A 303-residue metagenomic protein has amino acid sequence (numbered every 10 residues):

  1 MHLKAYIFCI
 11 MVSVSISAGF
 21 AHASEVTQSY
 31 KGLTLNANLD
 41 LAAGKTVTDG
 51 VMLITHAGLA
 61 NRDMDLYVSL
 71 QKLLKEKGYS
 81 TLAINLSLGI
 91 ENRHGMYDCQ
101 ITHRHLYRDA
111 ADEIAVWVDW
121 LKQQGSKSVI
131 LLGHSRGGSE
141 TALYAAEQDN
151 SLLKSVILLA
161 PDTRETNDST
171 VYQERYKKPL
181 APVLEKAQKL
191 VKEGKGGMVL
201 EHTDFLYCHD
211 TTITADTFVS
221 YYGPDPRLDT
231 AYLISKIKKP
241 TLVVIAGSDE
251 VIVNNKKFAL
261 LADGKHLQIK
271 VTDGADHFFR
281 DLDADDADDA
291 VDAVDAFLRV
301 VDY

Functional and structural regions predicted by a protein language model:
A21-G44: N-terminal cap/lid segment of alpha/beta-hydrolase-fold proteins
K45-G89: Short, surface-exposed "cap/lid" segments of acyl-processing enzymes
S87-H105: Cap/lid segment of the alpha/beta-hydrolase catalytic domain
I101-Q124: Alpha/beta-hydrolase active-site loop
W120-L180: Primarily recognizes the serine-hydrolase "nucleophile elbow" in alpha/beta-hydrolase and SGNH/GDSL folds
I237, V243-I245: Short beta-strand/loop motif that positions the catalytic acidic residue of the alpha/beta-hydrolase fold
E250-K256: Conserved alpha/beta-hydrolase "acid-adjacent" motif
A275-A287: Catalytic histidine-centered segment of alpha/beta-hydrolase-like enzymes
